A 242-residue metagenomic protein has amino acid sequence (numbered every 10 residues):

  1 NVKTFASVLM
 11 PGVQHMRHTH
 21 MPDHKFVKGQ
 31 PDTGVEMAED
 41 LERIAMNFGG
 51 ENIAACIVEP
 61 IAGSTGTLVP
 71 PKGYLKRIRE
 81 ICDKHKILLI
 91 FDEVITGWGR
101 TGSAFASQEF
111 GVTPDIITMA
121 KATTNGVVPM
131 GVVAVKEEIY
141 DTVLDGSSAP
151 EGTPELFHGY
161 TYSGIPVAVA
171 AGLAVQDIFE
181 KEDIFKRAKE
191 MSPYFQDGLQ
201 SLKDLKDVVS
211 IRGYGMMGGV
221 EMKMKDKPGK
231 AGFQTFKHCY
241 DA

Functional and structural regions predicted by a protein language model:
N1-A242: Conserved N-terminal phosphate-binding loop of PLP-dependent enzymes in the Aspartate aminotransferase
